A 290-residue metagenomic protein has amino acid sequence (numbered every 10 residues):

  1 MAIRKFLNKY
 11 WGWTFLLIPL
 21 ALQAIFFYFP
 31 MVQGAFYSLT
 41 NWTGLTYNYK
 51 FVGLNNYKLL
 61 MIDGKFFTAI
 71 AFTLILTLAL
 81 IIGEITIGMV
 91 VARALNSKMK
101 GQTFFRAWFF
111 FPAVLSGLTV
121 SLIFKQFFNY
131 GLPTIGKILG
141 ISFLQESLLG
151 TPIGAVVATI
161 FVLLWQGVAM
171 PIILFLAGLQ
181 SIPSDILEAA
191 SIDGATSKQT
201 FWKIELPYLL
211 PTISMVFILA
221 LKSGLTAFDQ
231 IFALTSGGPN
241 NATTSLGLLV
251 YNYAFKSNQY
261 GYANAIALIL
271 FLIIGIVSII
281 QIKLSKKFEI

Functional and structural regions predicted by a protein language model:
R4-I290: A structural signal for multi-pass alpha-helical bundles of membrane permease subunits that mediate small-molecule
